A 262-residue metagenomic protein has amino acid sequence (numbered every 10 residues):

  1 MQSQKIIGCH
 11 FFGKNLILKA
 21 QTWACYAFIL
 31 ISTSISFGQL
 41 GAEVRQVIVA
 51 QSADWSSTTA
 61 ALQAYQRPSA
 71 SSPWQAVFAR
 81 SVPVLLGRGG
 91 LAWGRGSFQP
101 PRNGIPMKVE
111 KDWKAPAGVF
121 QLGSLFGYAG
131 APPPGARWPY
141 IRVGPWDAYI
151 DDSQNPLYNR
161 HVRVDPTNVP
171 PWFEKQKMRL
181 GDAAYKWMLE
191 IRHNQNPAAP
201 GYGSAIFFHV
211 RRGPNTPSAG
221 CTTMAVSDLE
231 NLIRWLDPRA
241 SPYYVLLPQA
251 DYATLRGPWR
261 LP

Functional and structural regions predicted by a protein language model:
K5-I6, N15: Polybasic, lysine-rich low-complexity intrinsically disordered segments
S32-T33: N-terminal signal peptide c-region/cleavage motif recognized by signal peptidases
F37-S218, S227-P262: Cell wall/extracellular polymer interaction/catalysis modules
C221: Short cysteine clusters
M224: A conserved hydrophobic position in a structured secondary element of the catalytic/binding core that shapes
